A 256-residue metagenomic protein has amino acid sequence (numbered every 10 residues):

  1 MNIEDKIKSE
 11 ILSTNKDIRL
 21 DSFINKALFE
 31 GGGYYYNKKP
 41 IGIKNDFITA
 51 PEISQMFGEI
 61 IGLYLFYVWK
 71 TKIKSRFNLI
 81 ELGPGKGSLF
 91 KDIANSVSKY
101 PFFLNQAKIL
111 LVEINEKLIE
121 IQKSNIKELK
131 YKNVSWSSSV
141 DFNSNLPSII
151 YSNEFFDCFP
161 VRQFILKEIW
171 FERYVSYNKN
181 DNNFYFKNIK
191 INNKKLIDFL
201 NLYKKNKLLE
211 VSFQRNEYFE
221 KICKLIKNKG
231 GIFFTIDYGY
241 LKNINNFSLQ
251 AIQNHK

Functional and structural regions predicted by a protein language model:
M1-L82, K86-K132, S137-S138, S144-N145: Rossmann-like AdoMet
S9, F142-K256: Class I S-adenosyl-L-methionine
